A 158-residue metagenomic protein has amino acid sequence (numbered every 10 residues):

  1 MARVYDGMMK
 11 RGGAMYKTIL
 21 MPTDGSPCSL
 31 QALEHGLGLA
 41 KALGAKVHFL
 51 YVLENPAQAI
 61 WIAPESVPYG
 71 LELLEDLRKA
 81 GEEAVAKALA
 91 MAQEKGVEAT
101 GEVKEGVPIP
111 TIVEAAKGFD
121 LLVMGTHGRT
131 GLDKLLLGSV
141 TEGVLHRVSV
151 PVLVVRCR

Functional and structural regions predicted by a protein language model:
A2-K10, A115-R158: Gly/Ser-rich helix-loop-strand patches that form or flank binding pockets for ribonucleotide-derived cofactors
V4-P68, K95, T100, A115: Small/aliphatic-rich secondary-structure junction motif
G36, A88, I112, V144: Aromatic/hydrophobic pocket-lining residues that form π-stacking "cages" and hydrophobic walls in ligand
P68-E83: A short acidic, glycine-rich active-site loop that binds or catalyzes chemistry on phosphate/adenosine moieties
A84-A99: A structural motif corresponding to the C-terminal end of an alpha-helix and its immediate exit/capping segment
V103-T111: Charged docking surfaces used in two-component/phosphorelay signaling
